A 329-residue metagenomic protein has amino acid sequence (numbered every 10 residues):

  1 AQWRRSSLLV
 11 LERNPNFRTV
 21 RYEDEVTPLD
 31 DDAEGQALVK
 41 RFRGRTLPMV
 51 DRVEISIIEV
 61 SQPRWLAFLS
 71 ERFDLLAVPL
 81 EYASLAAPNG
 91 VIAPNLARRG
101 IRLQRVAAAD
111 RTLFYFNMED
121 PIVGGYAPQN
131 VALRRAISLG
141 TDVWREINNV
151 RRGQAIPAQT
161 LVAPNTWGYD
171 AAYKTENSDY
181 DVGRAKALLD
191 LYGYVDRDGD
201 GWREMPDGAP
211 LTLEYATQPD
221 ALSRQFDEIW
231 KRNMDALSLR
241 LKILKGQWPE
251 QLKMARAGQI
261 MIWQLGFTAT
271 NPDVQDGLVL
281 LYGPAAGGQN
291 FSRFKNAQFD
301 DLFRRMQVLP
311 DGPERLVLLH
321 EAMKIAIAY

Functional and structural regions predicted by a protein language model:
A1-R152, I156, L161, N165-Y329: Extracytoplasmic/periplasmic ligand-capture domains
